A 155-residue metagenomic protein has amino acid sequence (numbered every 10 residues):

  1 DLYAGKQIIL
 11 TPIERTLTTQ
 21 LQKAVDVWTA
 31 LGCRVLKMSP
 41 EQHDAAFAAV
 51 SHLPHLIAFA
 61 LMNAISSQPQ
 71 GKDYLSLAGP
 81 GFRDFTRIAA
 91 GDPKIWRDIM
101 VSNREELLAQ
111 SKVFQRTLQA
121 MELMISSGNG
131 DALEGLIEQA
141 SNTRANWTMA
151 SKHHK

Functional and structural regions predicted by a protein language model:
D1-V35, D44-F47: Rossmann-fold dinucleotide-binding core
P40-E41: Short helix-initiation/N-cap motifs at beta->coil->alpha
A46-F82: Substrate/ligand-engaging "lid" and interaction regions
L56-F59, G91, M124, N146: Amphipathic alpha-helical interaction surfaces
G71-A140: Interdomain hinge/lid region at the active-site interface of Rossmann-like NAD(P)-dependent oxidoreductases
N146-H153: Amphipathic alpha-helical coiled-coil segments
